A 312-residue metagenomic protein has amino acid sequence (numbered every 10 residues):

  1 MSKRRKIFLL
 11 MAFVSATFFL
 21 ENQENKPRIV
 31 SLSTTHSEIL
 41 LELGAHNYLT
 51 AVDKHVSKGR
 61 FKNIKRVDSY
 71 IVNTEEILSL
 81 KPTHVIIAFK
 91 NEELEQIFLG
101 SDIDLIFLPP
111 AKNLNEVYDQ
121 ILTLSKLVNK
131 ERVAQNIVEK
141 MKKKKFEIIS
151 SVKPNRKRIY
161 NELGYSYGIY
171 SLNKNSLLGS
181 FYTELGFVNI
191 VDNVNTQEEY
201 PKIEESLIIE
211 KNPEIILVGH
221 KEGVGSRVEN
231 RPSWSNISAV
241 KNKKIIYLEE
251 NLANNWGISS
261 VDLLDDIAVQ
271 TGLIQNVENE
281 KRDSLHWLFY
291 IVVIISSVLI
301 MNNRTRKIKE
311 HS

Functional and structural regions predicted by a protein language model:
S2-E24: Hydrophobic secretory-pathway targeting helix
N25-L43, V133-L185: Basic- and aromatic-lined ligand-binding clefts that recognize polyanionic substrates
P27-R28, E93, N113-N129, V133-Q135 (+3 more regions): Structured C-terminal subdomain patch of bacterial secreted/periplasmic proteins
R28-K90, F187-I190: A short, structured surface patch at a secondary-structure boundary
V52-D53, S176-E199, V218, K244-Y247: His/Asp/Glu-enriched short active-site or ligand-binding loop at hydrolase and phosphoryl-transfer sites
T74-K81, S101, K202-N212: Short helices/loops that flank or line small-molecule/ion binding pockets
V293-R306: Alpha-helical transmembrane segments
R306-S312: Short, charged juxtamembrane terminal tails flanking transmembrane helices
